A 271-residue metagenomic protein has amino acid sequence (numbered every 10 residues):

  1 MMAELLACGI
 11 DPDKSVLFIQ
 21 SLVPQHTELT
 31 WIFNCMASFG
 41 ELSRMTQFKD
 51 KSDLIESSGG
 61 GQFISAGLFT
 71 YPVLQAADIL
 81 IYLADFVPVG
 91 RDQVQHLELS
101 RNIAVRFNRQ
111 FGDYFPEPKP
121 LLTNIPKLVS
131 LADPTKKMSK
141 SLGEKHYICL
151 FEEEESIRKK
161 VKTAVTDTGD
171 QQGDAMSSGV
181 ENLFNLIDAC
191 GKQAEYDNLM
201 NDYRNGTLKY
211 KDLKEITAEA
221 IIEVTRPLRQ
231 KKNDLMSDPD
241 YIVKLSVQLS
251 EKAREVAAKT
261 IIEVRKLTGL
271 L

Functional and structural regions predicted by a protein language model:
M1-A76, R229, N233: N-terminal Rossmann-like or analogous alpha/beta NTP/dinucleotide-binding catalytic cores that position adenine
F18-L22, F86-V89, D238-D240: Conserved short loop/turn motifs at secondary-structure junctions
A37-R44, I81-F86, G191-L199, R229: Short helix-capping/linker segments at secondary-structure and domain boundaries
Q47-D50, I55-F107, S130: Internal, conserved structured core segments that host functional sites
R101-L271: Conserved nucleotide- and phosphate/pyrophosphate-binding catalytic cores in adenylate/nucleotidyl-handling enzymes
